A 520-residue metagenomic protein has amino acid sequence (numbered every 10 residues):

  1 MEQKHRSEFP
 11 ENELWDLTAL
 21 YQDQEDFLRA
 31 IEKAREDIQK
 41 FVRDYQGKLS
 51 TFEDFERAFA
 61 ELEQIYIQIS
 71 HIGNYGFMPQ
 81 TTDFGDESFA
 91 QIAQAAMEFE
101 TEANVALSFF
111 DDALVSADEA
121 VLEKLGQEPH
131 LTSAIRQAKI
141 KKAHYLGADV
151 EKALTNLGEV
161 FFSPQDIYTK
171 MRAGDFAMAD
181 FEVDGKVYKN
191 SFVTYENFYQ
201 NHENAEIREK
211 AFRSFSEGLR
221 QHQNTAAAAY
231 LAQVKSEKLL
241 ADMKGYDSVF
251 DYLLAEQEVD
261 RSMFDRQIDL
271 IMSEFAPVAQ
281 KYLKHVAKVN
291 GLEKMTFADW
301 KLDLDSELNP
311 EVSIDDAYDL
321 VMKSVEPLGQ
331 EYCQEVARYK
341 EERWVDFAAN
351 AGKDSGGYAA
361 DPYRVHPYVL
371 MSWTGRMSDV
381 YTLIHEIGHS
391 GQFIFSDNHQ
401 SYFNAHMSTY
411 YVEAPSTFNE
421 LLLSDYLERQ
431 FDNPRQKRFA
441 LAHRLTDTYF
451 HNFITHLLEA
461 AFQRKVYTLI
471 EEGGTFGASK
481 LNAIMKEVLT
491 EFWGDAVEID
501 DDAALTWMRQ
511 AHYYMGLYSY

Functional and structural regions predicted by a protein language model:
M1-S306, Y318: A well-structured
G245, T374-I394, S416, L421 (+1 more regions): Active-site recognition of the HExxH zinc-binding catalytic motif
K284, K288-S324, C333, Q392 (+3 more regions): Long, K/E/R/D-enriched contiguous segments that form extended
N309-I314, P362-I384: Short pre-active-site segment immediately N-terminal to the catalytic Zn-binding motif
P310-V312, V345-V365: Catalytic zinc-binding patch centered on the HExxH motif and its immediate surroundings that defines zinc-dependent
K323-Q334, A360, H389, F393-S401 (+2 more regions): Conserved helix-loop functional segments at active or binding sites
F403-P415, T448, A478-S479, M515-Y520: Active-site metal-coordination segments of metallo-dependent hydrolases
D425-Y514: Long, amphipathic alpha-helical stalk/connector segments used for oligomerization, subunit docking, or mechanical
